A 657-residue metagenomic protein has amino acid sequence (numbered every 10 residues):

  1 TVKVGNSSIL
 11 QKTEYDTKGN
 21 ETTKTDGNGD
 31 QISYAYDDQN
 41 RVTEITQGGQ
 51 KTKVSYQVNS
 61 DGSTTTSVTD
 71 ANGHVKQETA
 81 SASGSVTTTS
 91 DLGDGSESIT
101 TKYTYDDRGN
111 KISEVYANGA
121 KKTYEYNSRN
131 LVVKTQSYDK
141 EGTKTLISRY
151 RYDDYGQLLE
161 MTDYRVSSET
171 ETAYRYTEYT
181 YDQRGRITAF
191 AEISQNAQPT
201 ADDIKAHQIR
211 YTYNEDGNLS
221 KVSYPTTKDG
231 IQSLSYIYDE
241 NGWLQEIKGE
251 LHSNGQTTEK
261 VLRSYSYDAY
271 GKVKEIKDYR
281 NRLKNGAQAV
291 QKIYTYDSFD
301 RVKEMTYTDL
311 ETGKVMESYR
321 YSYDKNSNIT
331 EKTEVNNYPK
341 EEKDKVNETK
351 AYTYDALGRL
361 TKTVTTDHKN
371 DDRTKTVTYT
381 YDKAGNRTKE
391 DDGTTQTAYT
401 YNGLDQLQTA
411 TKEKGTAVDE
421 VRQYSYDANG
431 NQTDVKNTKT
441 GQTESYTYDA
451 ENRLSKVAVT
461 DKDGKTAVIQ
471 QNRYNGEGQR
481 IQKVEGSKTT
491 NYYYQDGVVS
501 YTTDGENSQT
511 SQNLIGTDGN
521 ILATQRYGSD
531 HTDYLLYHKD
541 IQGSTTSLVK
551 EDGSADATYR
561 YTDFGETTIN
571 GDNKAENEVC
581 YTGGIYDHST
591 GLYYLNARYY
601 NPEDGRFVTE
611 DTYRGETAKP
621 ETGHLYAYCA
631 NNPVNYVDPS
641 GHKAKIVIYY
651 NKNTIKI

Functional and structural regions predicted by a protein language model:
T1-D26, D30-Y116, A120-T353, R359-N370 (+18 more regions): Beta-strand elements of repeat-based all-beta scaffolds
H207, Q232, G415, S640-I657: Low-complexity, glycine/serine/proline-rich disordered segments that function as export/translocation leaders
K325-S327, K389, A398-Y399, Q408 (+5 more regions): A motif-centric feature for acidic-aromatic and gly/ser/thr-rich catalytic loops and repeats
E616-P620: Short linker/helix segments within small regulatory modules
